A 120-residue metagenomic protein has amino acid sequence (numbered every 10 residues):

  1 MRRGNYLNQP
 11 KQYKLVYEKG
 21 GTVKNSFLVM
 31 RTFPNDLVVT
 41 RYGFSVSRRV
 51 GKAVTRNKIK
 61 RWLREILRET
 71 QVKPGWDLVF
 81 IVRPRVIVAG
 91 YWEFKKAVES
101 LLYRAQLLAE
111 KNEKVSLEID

Functional and structural regions predicted by a protein language model:
M1-D120: Positively charged, solvent-exposed patches that mediate nucleic-acid binding
